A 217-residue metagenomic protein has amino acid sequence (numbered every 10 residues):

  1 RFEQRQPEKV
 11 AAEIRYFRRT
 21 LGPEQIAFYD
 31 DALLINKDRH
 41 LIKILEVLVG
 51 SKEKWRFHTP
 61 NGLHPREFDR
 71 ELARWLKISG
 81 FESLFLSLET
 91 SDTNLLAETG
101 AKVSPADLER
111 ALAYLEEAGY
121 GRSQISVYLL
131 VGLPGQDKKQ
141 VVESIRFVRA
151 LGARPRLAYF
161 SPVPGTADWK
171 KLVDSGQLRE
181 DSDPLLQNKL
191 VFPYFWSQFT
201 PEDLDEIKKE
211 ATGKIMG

Functional and structural regions predicted by a protein language model:
R1-R122, S126, R146: Radical SAM [4Fe-4S] cluster-binding motif and immediate context
F2, G100, L133, W196-F199: Pocket-edge positions in alpha/beta enzyme catalytic cores
D31-I35, N61-H64, G132-P134, A158-A167: Short, solvent-exposed turn/loop segments enriched in Gly/Ser/Thr/Pro and often Arg
P65-E67, P134-V141: Active-site glycine- and acidic-residue-rich loops that bind and position anionic ligands or nucleotide-like cofactors
Q124, K139-G217: C-terminal accessory regions of radical SAM enzymes
Q124-Q136: Amphipathic repeat-derived elements
